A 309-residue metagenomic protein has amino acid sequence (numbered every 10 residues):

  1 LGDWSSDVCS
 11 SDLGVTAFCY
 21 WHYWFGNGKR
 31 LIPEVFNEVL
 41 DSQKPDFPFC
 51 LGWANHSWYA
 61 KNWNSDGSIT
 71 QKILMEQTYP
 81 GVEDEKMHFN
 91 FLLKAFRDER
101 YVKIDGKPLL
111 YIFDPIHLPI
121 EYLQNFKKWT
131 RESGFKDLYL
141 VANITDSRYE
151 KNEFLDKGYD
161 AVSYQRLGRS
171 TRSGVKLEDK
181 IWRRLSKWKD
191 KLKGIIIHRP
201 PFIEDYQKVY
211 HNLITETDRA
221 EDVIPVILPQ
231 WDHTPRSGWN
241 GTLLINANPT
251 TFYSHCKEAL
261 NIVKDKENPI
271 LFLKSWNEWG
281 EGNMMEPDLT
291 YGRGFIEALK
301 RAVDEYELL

Functional and structural regions predicted by a protein language model:
L1-C9: Single conserved hydrophobic/aromatic residue that forms the stacking wall/gate of nucleotide- or nucleobase-binding
V15-C19, I224, N246-T290: Substrate-binding cleft of secreted/luminal carbohydrate-active enzymes
T16-Y20, W24-L51, V223-P225: Aromatic-lined substrate-binding rim segments of carbohydrate-active enzymes
F18, F49-L51, G106, L110-Y111 (+4 more regions): Hydrophobic faces of well-ordered beta-strands that scaffold small-molecule active sites in alpha/beta enzyme cores
V39-S42, K274-N277, G282-L309: Aromatic-rich peripheral "rim/lid" segments of glycoside hydrolase catalytic domains that contact and position glycan
K44-L74, T234-R236: Substrate-binding cleft and catalytic face of glycoside hydrolase catalytic domains, especially the flexible beta-alpha
L74-I104, A259-K266: An active-site-proximal structural segment forming one wall of the substrate-binding cleft that immediately precedes
P119-P249: Aromatic-lined glycan-binding groove of carbohydrate-active enzymes
